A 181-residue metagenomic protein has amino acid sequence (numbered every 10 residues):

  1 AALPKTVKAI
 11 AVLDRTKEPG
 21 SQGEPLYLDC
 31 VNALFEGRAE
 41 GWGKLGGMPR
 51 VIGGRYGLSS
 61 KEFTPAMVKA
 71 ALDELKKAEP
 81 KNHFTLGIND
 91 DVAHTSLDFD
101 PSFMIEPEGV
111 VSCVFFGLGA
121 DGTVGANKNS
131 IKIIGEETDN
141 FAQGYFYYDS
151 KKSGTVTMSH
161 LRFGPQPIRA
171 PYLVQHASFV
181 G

Functional and structural regions predicted by a protein language model:
A1, G109-H176, V180: Anionic-ligand anchoring segments at beta-strand to alpha-helix junctions in alpha/beta enzyme folds, i.e., glycine
A2-A9, M104-V110: Glycine-rich phosphate/diphosphate-binding loops that line cofactor/substrate pockets in enzymes
P4, F35-R38, G135: N-terminal cationic-hydrophobic initiation segments that often serve targeting/anchoring roles
A9-I105: Peripheral docking tails and interdomain loops at the edges of cofactor- or intermediate-handling domains
A11, V180-G181: Structural motif
